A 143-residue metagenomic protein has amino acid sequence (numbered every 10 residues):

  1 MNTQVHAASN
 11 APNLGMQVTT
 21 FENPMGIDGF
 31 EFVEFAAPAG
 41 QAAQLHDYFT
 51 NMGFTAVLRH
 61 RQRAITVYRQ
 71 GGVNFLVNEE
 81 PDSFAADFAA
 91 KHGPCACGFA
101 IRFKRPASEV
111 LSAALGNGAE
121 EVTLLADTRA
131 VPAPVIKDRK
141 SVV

Functional and structural regions predicted by a protein language model:
M1-N23, V67-E80, F99-I101, R105-V143: Vicinal oxygen chelate
N13-M25, E31-G40, G53-L58, E80-D82: Asp/Glu-centered strand-loop micro-motifs enriched in Gly/Pro and often flanked by an aromatic residue
D28-A39, A86-A114, P134-I136: Vicinal oxygen chelate
G40-T55, A114-G116: Amphipathic alpha-helical segments
N51-Q62, E120-D127: Short secondary-structure junctions
